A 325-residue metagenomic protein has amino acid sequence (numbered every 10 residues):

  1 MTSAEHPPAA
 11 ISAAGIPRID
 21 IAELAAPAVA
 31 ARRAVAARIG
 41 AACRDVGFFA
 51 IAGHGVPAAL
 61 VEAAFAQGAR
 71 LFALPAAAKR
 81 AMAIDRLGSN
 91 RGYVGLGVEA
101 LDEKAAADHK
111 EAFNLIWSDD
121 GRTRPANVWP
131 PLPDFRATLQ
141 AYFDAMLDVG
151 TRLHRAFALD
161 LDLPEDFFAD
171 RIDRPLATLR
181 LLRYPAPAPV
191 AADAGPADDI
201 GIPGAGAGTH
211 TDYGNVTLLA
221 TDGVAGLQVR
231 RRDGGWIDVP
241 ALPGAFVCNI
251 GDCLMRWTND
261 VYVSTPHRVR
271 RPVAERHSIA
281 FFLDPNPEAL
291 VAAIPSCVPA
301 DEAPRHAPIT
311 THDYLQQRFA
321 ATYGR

Functional and structural regions predicted by a protein language model:
M1-R325: Peripheral, non-catalytic segments flanking oxidoreductase cores
